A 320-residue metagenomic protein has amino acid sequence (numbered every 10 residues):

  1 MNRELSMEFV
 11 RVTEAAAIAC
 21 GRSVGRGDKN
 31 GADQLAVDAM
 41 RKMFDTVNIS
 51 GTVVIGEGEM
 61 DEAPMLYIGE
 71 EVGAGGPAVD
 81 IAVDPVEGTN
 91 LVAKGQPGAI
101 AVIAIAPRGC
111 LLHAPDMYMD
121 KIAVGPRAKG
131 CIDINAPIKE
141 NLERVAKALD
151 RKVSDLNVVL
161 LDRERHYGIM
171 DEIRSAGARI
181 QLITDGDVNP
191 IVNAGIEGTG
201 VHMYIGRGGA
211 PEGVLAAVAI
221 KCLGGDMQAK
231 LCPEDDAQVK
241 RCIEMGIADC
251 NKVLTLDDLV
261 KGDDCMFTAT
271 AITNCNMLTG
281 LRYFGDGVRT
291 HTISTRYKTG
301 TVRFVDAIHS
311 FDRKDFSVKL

Functional and structural regions predicted by a protein language model:
M1-A82, E143, K147, V188-N189 (+3 more regions): N-terminal subdomain of lithium-sensitive/metallo-dependent phosphomonoesterases centered on the IMPase/IPPase/PAP
N2-S6, G27, N90, K129-G130 (+1 more regions): A short glycine/serine-rich beta->alpha loop
V47, G95-P97, D116, K261 (+1 more regions): A short, structural micro-pattern
G58-M60, E71, N90, G208-P211 (+1 more regions): Gly/Ser/Thr-rich beta-alpha loop segments that engage phosphate groups in nucleotides
V72, A101-A104, G200-Y204: Short basic, glycine-rich beta-strand/loop surfaces that mediate nucleic-acid
P77-E87, L91-L112: DPxDG-like acidic metal-binding loop motif
A106-D133: Flexible glycine-/small-residue-enriched beta->alpha junction loops that bind anionic phosphate/pyrophosphate groups
N135-R296, D306: An extended, acidic
